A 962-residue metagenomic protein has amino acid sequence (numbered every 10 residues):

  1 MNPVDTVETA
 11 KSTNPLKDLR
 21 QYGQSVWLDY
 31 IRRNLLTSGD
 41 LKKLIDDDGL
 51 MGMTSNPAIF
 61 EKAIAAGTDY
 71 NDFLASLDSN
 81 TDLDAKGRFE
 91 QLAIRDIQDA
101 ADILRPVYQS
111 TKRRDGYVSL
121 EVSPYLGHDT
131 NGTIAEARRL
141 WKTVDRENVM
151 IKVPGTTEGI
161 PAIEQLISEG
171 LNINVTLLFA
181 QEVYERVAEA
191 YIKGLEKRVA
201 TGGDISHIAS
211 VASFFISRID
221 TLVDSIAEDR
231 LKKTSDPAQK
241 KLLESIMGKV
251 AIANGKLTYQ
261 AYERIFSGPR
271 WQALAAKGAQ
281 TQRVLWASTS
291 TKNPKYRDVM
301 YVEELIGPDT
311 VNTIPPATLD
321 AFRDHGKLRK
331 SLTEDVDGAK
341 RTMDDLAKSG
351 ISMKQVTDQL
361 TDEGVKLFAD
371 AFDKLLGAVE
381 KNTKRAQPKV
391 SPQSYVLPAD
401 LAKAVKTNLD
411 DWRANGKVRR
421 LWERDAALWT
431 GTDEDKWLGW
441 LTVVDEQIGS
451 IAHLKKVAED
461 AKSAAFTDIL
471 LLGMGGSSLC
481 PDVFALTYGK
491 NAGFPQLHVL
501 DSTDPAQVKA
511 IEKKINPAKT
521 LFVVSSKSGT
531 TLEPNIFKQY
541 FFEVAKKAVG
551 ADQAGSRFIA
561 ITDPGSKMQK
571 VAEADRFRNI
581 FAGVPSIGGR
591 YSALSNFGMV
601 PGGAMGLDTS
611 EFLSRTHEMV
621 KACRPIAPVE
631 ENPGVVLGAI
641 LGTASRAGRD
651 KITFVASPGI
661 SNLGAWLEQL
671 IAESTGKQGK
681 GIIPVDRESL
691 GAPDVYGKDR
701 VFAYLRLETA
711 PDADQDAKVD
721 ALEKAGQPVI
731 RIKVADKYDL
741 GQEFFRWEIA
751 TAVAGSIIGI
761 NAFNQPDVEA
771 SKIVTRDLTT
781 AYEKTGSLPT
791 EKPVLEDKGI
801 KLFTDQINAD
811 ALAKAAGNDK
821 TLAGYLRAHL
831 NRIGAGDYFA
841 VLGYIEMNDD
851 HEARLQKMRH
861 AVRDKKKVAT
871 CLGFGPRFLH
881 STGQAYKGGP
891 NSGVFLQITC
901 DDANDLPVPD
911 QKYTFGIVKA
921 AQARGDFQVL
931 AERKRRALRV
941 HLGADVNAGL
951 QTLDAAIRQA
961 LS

Functional and structural regions predicted by a protein language model:
N2-G39, W412, G416: N- or domain-start disorder-to-order transition segments that initiate the globular core
N56, L120, I151, L166 (+2 more regions): Conserved, mostly hydrophobic/aromatic
I59-A162: Active-site beta->alpha loop and helix N-cap motifs at the rims of alpha/beta catalytic domains
I163, L171-A317: Catalytic alpha/beta core domains of metabolic enzymes, predominantly
A279-T383, V734: Flexible, acidic glycine-rich loops studded with aromatic residues
P388-S463, T709, A717, R731 (+5 more regions): Extended, charge-enriched "interface" segments that sit outside catalytic cores
E459-A627, L705-E708, A717-K724, I730 (+1 more regions): Glycine-rich phosphate-binding loops that contact phosphosugars or nucleotide phosphates
K547-F702, E708-A713, I749-H860, D864: Active-site phosphate/pyrophosphate-binding segments
